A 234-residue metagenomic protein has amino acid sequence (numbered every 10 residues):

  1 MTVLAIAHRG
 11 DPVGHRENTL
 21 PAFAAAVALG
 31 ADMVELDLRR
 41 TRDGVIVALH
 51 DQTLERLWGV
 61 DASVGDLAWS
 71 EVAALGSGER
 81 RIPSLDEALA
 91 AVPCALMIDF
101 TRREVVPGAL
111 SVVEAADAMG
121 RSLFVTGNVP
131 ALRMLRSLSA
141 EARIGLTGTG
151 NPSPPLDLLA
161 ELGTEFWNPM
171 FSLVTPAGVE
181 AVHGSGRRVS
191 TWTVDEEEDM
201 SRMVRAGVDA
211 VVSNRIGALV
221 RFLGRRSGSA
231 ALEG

Functional and structural regions predicted by a protein language model:
M1-G234: Phosphate-group recognition and catalysis centered on beta-loop-alpha active-site segments
